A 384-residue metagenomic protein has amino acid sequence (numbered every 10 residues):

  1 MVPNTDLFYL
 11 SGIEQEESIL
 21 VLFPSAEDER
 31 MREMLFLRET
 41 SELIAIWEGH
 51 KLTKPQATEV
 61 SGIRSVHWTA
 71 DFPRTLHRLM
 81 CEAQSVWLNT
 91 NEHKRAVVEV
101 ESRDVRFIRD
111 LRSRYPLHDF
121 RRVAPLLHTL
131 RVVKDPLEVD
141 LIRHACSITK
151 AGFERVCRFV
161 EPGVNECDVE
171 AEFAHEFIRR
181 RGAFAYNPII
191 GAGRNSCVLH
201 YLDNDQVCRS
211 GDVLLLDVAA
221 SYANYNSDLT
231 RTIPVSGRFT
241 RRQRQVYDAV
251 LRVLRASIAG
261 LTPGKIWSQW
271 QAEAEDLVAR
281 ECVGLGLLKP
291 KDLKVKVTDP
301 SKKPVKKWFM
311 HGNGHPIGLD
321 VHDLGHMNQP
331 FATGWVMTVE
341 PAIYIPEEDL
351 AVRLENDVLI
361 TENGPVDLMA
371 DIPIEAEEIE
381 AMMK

Functional and structural regions predicted by a protein language model:
M1-K384: Active-site neighborhoods and metal-handling regions in enzymes and metal-associated proteins
